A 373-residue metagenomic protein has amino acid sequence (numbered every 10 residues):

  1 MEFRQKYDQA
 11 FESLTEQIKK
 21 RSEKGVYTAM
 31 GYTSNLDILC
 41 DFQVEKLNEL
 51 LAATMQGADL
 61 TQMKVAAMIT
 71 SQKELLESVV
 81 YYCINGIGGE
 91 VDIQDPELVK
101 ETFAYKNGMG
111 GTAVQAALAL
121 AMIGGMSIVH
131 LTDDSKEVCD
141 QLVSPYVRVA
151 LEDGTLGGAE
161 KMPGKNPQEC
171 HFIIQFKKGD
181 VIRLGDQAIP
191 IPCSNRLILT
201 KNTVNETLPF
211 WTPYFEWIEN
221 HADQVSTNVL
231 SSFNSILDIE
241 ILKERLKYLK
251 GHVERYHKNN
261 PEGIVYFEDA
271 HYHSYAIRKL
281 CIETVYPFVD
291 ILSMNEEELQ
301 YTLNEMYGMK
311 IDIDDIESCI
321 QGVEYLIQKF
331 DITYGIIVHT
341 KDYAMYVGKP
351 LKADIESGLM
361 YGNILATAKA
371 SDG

Functional and structural regions predicted by a protein language model:
M1-G373: Ribokinase/PfkB-type carbohydrate-kinase core domain
